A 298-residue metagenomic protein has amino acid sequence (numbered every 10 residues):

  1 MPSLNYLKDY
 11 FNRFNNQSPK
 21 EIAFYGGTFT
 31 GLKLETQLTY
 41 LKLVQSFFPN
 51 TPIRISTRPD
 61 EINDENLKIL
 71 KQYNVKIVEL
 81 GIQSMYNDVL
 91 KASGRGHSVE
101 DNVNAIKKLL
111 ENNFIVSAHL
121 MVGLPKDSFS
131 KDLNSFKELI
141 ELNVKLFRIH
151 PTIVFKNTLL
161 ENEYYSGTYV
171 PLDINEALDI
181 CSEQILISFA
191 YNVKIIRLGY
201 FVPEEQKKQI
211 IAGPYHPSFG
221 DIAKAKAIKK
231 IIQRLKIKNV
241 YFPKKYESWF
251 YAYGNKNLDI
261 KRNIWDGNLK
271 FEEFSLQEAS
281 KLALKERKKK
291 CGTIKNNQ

Functional and structural regions predicted by a protein language model:
M1-K8, Y25-L178: Conserved non-cysteine loop/helix-boundary elements of the Radical SAM core domain that shape
M1-P19, E273, K288, K295: Alpha/beta catalytic barrel-like cores
F11-N15, L43-F48, L139, I232-L235 (+1 more regions): Alpha-helix C-terminal capping segments
N12, K145, L186-A190: Generic secondary-structure signature for well-ordered alpha-helical cores
Q17, F48-N50, E111, A190 (+1 more regions): Short, well-ordered coil/turn elements that cap or connect secondary structure elements
K20, K76, K145, K194 (+1 more regions): Short acidic/polar active-site loop segments enriched in Thr and Asp
G167-Q298: Auxiliary Fe-S-binding modules of radical SAM enzymes
